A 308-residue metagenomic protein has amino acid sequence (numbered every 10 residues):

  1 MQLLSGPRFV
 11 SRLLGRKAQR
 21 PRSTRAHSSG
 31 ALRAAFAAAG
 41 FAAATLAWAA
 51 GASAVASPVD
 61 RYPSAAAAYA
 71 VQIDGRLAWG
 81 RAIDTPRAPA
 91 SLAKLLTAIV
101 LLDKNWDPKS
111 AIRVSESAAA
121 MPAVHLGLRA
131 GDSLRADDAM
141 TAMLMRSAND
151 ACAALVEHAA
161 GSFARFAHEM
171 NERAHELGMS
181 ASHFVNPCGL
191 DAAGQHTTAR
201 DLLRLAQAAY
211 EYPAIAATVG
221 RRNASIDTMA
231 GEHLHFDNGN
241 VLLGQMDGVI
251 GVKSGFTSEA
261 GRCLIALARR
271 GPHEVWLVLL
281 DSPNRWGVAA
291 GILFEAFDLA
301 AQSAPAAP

Functional and structural regions predicted by a protein language model:
M1-G30: N-terminal secretory signal peptides that target proteins for export/translocation
Q2-L4, A50-R200, Q207-P213: Active-site-adjacent loops and short helices of periplasmic peptidoglycan-processing enzymes
A35-A47: Bacterial N-terminal signal peptides
S180-H183, D191-P308: Domain-terminus/edge residues, biased toward the C-terminal soluble/receptor-binding domains of extracytoplasmic
